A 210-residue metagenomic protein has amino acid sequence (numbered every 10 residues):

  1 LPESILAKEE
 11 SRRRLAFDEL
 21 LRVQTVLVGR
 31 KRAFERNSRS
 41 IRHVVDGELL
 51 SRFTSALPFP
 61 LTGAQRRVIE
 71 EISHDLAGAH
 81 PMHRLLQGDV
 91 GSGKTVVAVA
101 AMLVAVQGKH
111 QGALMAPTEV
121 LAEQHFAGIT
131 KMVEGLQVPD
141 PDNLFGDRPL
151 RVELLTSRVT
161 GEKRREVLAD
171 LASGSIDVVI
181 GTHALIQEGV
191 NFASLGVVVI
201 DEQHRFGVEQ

Functional and structural regions predicted by a protein language model:
L1-A56: Upstream accessory/linker segments immediately N-terminal to the RecA-like ATPase cores of bacterial MutS and a subset
S38-Q87: Conserved pre-motif I regulatory segment
H83, V97-F126, L136-L150: Conserved SF1/SF2 helicase motif Ia
Q87, I180-G181, V199-I200: Hydrophobic residues in beta-strands of the RecA-like P-loop NTPase core, especially within AAA+ ATPase
G93: Conserved glycine(s) of the Walker
G146-L150, L155-V179, Q187-S194: Conserved motor-coupling elements within RecA-like helicase/translocase cores
D170, A184-Q210: SF2 helicase catalytic motif II
